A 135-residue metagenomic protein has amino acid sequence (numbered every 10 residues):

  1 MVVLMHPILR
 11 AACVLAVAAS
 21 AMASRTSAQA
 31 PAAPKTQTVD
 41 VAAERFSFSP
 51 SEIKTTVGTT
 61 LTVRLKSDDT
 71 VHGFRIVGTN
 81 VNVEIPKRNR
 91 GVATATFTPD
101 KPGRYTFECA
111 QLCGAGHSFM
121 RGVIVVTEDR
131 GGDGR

Functional and structural regions predicted by a protein language model:
V2-C13: Bacterial N-terminal signal peptides that target proteins for export
A11-A21: Bacterial N-terminal signal peptides
R25-A42, T98-D100, R104, G114-R135: Extracytoplasmic/periplasmic copper-protein system
P34-G58: N-terminal edge beta-strand
V57, K87-N89, K101-P102: Surface-exposed loops/turns
D69-R90, A115-G122: Histidine- and aromatic-enriched segments that form or immediately flank copper-ligand environments
G91-A95: Short strand-edge motifs at loop-to-beta-strand transitions and within beta-strands of extracellular beta-rich domains
